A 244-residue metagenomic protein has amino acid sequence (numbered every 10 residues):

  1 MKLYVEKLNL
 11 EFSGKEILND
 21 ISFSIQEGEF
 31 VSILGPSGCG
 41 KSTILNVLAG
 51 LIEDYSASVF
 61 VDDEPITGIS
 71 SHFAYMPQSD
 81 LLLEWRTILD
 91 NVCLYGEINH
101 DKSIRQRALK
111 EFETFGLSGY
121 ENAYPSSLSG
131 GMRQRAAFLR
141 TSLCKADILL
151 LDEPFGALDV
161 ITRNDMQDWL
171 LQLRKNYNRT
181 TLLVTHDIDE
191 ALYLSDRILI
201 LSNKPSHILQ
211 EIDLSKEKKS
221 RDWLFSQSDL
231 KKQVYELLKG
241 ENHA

Functional and structural regions predicted by a protein language model:
L34-P36: The feature captures the beta-strand-to-loop junction immediately N-terminal to the Walker
A49: Helix-to-loop junction immediately C-terminal to a conserved catalytic motif
E53, T87-R105, T114: ABC-type ATPase nucleotide-binding domains, specifically the catalytic core motifs of the NBD
S56-I69: Conserved ABC transporter NBD signature motif
S103-Y120, Q172: Conserved ABC ATPase "signature" region
Y124-L128, M132: Conserved ABC ATPase signature
L143-D147: A short, proline-enriched helix->beta-strand linker immediately N-terminal to the Walker B motif in ABC-type P-loop
